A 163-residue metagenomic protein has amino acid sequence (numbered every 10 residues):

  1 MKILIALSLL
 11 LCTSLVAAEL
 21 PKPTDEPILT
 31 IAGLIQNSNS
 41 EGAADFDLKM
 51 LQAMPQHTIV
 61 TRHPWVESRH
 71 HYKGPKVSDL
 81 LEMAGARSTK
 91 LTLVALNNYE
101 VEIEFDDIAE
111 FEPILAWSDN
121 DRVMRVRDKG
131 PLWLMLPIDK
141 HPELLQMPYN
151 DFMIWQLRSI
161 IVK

Functional and structural regions predicted by a protein language model:
M1-L4: Positively charged n-region of N-terminal signal peptides that target proteins for export
S8-A17: Hydrophobic h-region of N-terminal signal peptides that target proteins for export in Gram-negative bacteria
A18-K163: N-terminal intrinsically disordered, low-complexity segments enriched in P/E/S/T
